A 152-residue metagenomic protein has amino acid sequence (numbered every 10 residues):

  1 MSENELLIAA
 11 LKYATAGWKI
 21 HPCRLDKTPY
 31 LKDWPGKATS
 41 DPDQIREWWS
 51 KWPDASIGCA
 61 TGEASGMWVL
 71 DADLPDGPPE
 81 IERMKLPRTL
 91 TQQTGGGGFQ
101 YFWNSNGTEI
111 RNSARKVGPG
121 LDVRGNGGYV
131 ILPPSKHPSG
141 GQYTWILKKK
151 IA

Functional and structural regions predicted by a protein language model:
M1-A152: Conserved phosphate/metal-binding and DNA-contacting active-site motifs used in DNA phosphodiester-bond processing
